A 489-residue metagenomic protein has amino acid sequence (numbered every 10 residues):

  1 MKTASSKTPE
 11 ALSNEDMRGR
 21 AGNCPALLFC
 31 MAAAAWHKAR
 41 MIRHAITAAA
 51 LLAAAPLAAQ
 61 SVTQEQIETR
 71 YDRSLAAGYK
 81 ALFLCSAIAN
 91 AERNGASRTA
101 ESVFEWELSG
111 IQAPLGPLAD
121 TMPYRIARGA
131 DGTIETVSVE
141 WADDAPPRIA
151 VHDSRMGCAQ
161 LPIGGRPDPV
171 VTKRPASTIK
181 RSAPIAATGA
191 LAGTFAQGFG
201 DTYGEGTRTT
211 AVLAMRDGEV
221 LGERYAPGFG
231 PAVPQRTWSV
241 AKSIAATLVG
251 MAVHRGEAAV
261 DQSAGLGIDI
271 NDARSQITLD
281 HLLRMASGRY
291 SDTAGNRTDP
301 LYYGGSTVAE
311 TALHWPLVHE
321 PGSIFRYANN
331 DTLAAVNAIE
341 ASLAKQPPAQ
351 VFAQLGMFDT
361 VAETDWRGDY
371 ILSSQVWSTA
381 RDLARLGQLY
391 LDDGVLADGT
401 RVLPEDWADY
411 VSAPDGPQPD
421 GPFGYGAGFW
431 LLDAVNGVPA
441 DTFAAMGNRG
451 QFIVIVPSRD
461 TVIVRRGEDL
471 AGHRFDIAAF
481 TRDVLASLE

Functional and structural regions predicted by a protein language model:
A54-P56: N-terminal signal peptide c-region/cleavage motif recognized by signal peptidases
S61-E65, Y71, R98, A445-E489: Structured C-terminal helix/loop/strand segments within mature extracytoplasmic catalytic/sensor domains
S177-D217: Beta-lactamase-like hydrolase cores
L191, L266, I270-M357, A380-G394: Active-site-adjacent helix/loop patches that line small-molecule binding or acyl-intermediate pockets
G218, Q235-V260, L282, A335-I339 (+1 more regions): Active-site SXXK
A246-T247, D331-A341, S374-L396, Q451-G467: Active-site-proximal alpha-helical segments within enzyme catalytic domains
K345-A413: Active-site-proximal binding-pocket segments
D359-V361, A408-I463: Active-site Gly/Thr loop motif
